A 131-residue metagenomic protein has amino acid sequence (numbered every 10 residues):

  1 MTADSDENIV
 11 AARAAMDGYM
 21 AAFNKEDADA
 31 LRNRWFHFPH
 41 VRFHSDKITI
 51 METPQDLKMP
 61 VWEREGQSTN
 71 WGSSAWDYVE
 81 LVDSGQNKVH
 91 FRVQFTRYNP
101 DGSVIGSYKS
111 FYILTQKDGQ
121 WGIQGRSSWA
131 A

Functional and structural regions predicted by a protein language model:
M1-R34, F43, T49: Short, low-complexity N-terminal intrinsically disordered segments enriched in polar/charged residues
A28-E80: A solvent-exposed, acidic/Ser-Thr-rich amphipathic alpha-helical stretch
W35-F36, F95-R97, S127-S128: Short beta-strand segments enriched in hydrophobic/aromatic residues within well-folded beta-rich domains
G72-S73, Q86-F95: A short hydrophobic beta-strand element
L81-V89, L114-W121: A short, structured loop/turn motif at beta-sheet edges
R97-N99, Q116: Beta-strand elements of well-folded, non-transmembrane domains
I105-A131: Short beta-strand edge/turn micro-motifs at domain boundaries
